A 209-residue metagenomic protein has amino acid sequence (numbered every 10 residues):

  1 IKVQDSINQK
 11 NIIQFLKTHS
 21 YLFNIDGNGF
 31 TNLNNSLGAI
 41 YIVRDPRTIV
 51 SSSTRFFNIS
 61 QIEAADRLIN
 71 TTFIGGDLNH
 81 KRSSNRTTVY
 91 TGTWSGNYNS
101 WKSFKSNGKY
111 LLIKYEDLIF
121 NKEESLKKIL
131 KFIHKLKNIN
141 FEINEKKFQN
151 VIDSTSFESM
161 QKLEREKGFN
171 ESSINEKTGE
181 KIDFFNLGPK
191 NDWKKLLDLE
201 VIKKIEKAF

Functional and structural regions predicted by a protein language model:
I1, S106-N107, L111-L196, K203: The conserved 3'-phosphoadenosine-5'-phosphosulfate
I1-I113, G179-A208: PAPS-dependent sulfotransferase catalytic domain
